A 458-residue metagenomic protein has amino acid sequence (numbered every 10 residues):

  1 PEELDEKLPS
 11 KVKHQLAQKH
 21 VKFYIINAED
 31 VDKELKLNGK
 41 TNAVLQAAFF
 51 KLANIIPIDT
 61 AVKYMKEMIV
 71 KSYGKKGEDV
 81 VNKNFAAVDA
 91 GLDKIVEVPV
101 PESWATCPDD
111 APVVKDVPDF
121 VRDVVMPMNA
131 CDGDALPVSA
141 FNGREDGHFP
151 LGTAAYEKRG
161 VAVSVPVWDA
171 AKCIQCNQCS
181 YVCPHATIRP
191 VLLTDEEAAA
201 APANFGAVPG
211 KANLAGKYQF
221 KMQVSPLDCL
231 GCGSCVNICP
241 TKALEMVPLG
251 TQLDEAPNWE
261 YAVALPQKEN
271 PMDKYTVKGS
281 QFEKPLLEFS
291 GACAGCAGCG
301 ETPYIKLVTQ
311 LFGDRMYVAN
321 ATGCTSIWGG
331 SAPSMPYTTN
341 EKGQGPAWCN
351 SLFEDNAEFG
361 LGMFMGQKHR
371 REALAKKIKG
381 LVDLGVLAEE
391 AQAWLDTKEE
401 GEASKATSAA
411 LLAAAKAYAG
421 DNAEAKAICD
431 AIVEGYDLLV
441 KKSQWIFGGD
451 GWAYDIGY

Functional and structural regions predicted by a protein language model:
P1-G39, L192-K211, K242-L249, P257 (+2 more regions): Glycine-rich, acidic loop regions that bind phosphate or pyrophosphate groups
P1-M128, A198-A203: Active-site cofactor/cluster-binding pocket
E2, D32-K33, I174-Q175, R189-P190 (+6 more regions): Flexible loop/turn segments at secondary-structure boundaries
V44, K63-K71, D146-V165, R189-M222 (+3 more regions): Ferredoxin-type iron-sulfur electron-transfer modules in oxidoreductases and energy-metabolism complexes
V124-R189, T194-E197: Segments forming glycine/polar-rich beta-alpha architectures that bind adenosine-containing cofactors
G152-A154, Q178-E197, S225, L230 (+3 more regions): Iron-sulfur cluster-binding cysteine motifs and their immediate structural context in ferredoxin-like electron-transfer
Y261-Y458: Cofactor-binding active-site loop characterized by glycine-rich and histidine/acidic residues
